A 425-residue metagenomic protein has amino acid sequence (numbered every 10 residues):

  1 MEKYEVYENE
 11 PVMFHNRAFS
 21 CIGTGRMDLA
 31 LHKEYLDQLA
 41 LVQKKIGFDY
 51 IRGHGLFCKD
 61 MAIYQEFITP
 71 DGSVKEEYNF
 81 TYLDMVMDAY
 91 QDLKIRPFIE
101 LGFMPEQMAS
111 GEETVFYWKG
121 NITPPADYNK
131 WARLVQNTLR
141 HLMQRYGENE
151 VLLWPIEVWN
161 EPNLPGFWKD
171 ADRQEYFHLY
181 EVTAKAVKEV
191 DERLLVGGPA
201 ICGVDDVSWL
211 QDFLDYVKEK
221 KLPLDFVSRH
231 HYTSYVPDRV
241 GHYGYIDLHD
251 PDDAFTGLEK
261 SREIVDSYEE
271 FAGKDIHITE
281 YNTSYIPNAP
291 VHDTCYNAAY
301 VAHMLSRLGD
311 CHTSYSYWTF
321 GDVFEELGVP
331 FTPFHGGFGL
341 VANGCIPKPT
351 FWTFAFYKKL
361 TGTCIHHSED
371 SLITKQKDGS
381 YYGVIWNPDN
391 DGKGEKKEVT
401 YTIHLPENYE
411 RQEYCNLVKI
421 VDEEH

Functional and structural regions predicted by a protein language model:
M1-P155, Q174-A200, L222, S267-G273 (+3 more regions): Non-catalytic accessory regions flanking glycosidase/transglycosidase catalytic cores in CAZymes
G25-D37, K59, E76-T81, E106 (+9 more regions): Acidic-and-aromatic substrate-binding clefts and catalytic sites of carbohydrate-active enzymes
I51-G53, P155-W159, F226-Y232: Non-cysteine beta-strand/loop elements that form the S-adenosyl-L-methionine
P70, V74, W118-A126, G166-A171 (+3 more regions): Short coil/turn segments at secondary-structure junctions
K94, G111-I122, E161-L164, R229-H242 (+1 more regions): A short small-residue
N149-E150, V158-D170: N-terminal/domain-start segments enriched in small and hydrophobic, helix-friendly residues, covering either
W154-E161, T279-N282: Short, conserved phosphate-binding/catalytic loop or strand-edge motifs used in phosphoryl-/nucleotidyl-transfer
R173-R307, C311-H312, P333: Noncatalytic carbohydrate-binding groove/subsite architecture in carbohydrate-active enzymes
